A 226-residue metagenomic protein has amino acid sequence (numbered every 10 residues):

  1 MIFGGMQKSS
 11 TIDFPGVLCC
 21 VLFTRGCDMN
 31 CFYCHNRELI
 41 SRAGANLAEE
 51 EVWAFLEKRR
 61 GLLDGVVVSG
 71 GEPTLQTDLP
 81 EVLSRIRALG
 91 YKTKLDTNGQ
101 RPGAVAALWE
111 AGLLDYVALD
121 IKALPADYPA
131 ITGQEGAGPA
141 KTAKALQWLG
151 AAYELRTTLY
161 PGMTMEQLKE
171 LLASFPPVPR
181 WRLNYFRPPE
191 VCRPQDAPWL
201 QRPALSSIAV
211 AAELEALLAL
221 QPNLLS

Functional and structural regions predicted by a protein language model:
M1-F23, N30-S41, K58-L62: N-terminal [4Fe-4S]-dependent radical SAM core
I2-G16, P161-S226: Auxiliary Fe-S-binding modules of radical SAM enzymes
G26, H35-E38, G90, L113: Conserved functional loop/turn residues at catalytic and ligand-binding sites
L39-W53: Non-heme iron-sulfur electron-transfer modules
R42-A45, G71-E72, K94-L95: Short, flexible loop segments at the rims of nucleotide/cofactor-binding pockets, characterized by
V52, Y128, I208-V210: Hydrophobic/aromatic residues in well-formed alpha-helices
A54-K58, L62-G65, T74-W199: Conserved AdoMet/S-adenosylmethionine-binding subsite of the radical SAM
